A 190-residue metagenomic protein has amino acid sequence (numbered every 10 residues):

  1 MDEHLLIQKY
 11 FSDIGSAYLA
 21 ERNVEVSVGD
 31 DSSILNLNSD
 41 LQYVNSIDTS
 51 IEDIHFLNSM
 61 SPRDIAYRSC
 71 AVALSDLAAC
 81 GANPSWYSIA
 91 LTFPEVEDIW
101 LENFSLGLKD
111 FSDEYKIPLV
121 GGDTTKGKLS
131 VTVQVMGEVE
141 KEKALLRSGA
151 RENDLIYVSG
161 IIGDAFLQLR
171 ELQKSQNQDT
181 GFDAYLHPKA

Functional and structural regions predicted by a protein language model:
M1-A190: Helix-biased detector of long, well-ordered alpha-helical tracts
